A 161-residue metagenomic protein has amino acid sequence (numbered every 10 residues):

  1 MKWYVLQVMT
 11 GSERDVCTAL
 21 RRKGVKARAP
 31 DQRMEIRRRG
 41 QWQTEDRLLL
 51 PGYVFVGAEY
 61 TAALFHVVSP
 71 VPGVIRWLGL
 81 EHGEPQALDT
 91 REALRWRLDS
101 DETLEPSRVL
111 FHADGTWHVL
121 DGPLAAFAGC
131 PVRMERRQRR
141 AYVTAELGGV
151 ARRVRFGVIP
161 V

Functional and structural regions predicted by a protein language model:
M1-H118, R133-Q138, Y142-V161: Acidic-enriched and Gly/Ser
A113, P123-A125: Short glycine/proline-centered loop/turn elements that form peptide/ligand docking sites
A125-M134: Short beta-strand-centered aromatic/proline hotspots
